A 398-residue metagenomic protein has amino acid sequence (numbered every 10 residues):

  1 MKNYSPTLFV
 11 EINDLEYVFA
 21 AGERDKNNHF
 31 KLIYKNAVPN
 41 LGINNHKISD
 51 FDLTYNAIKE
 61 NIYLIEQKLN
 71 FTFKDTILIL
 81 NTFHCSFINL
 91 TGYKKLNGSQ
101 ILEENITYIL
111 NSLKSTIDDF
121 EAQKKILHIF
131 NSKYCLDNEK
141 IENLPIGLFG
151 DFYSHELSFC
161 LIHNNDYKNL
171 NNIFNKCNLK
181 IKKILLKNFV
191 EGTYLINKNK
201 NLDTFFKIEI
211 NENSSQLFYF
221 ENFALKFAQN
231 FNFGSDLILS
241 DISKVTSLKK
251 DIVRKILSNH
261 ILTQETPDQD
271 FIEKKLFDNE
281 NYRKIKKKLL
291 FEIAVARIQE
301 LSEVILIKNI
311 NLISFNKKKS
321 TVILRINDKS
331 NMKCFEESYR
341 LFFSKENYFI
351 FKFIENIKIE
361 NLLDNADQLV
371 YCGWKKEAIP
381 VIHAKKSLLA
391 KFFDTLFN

Functional and structural regions predicted by a protein language model:
M1-E16, A20-D75, L80-F205, K226 (+4 more regions): Nucleotide/phosphate-binding catalytic cleft detector across ATP-hydrolyzing and phosphate-transferring enzymes
Q67-F71, F159, N172, L179 (+4 more regions): Phosphate-binding glycine-rich/basic clefts of nucleotide- and phosphate-handling proteins, predominantly
L78-F83, I210-N211, K318-K329, F349-K352: Glycine-rich beta-strand-to-loop/alpha-helix junction loops that act as flexible
L202-K207, D364-D367: Short, low-order "capping/linker" segments at domain edges
K207, Q216-F220: A structural feature that tracks compact, well-ordered secondary-structure segments with a strong bias toward
K308-I323, N331-F349: ATP-binding/phosphotransfer module of carbohydrate and carboxylate kinases, centering on a glycine-rich
S338-Q368: Conserved phosphate-binding/catalytic loops in two-lobed NTP-binding clefts
